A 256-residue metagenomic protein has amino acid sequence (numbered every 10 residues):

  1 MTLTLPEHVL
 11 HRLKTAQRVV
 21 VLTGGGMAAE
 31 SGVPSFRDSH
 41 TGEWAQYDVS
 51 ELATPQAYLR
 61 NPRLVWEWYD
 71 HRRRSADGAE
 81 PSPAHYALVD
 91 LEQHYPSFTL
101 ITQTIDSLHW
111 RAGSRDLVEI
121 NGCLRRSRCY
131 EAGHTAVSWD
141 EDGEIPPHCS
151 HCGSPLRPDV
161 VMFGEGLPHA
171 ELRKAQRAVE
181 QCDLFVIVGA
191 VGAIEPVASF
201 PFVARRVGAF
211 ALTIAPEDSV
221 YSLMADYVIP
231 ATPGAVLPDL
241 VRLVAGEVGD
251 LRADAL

Functional and structural regions predicted by a protein language model:
M1-L256: Conserved catalytic core of sirtuin-type NAD+-dependent deacylases
